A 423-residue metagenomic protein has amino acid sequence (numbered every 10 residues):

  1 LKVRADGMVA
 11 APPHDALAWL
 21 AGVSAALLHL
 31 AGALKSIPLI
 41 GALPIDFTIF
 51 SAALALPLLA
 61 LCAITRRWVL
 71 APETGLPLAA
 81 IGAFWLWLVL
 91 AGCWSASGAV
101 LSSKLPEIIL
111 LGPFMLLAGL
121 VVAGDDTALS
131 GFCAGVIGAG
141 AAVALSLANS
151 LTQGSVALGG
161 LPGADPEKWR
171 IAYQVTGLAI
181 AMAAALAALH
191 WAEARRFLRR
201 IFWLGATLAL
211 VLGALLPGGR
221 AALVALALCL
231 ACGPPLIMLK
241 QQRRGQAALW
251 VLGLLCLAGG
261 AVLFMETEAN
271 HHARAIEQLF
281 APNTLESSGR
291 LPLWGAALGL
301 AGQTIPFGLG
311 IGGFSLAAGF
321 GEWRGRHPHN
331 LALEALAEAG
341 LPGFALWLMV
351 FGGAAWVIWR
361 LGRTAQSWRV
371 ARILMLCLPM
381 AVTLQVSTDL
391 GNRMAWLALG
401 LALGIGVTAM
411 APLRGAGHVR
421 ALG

Functional and structural regions predicted by a protein language model:
L1-L90, A99-S103, A123-A134, H190-I201 (+3 more regions): Transmembrane signal-anchor hairpin modules in multi-pass inner-membrane enzymes, especially those that act on
H29-L54, R67-G75, W85-L111, V122-S130 (+7 more regions): Interfacial transmembrane-helix termini
A55-L59, W85, V89, P113-F114 (+6 more regions): Alpha-helical transmembrane segments of multi-pass inner-membrane proteins
L56, R369, I373-A381, D389-G423: Transmembrane alpha-helices of multi-pass inner-membrane enzymes
M115-V122, L145-L151, I237-Q242, A261-F264 (+2 more regions): Juxtamembrane membrane-interface segments at transmembrane alpha-helix termini
A148-N149, L216, P234-A281, L285 (+2 more regions): A membrane-periplasm/extracellular boundary helix in multi-pass inner-membrane enzymes that assemble envelope glycans
L279-A339, I358: Long extracytoplasmic/lumenal interhelical loops at the membrane interface of multi-pass membrane proteins
L341-P379, A409-P412: Hydrophobic transmembrane alpha-helices and their immediate junctions
